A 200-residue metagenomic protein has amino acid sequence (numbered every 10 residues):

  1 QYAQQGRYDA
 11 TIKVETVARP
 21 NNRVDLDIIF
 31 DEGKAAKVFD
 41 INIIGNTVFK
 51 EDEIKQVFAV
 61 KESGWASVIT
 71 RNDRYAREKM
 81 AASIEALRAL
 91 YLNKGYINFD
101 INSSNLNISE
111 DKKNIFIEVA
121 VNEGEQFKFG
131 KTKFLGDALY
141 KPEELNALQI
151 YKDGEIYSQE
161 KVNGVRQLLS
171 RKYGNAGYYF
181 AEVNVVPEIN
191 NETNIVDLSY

Functional and structural regions predicted by a protein language model:
Q1-Y200: Interaction-mediating elements
